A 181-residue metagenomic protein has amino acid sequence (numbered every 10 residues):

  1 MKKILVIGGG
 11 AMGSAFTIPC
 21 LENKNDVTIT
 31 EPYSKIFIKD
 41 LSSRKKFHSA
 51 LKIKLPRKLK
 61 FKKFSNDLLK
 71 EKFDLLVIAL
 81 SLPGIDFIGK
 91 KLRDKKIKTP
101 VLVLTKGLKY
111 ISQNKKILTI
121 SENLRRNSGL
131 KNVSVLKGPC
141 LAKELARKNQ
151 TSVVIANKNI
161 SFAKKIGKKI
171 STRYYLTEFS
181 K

Functional and structural regions predicted by a protein language model:
M1-L55, L59-K63, K70, I111 (+1 more regions): NAD(P)+-binding Rossmann beta1-loop-alpha1 motif at the extreme N-terminus of oxidoreductases
I4, N25-V27, T99, K131-V133 (+1 more regions): Hydrophobic anchor at the start of a short beta-strand that flanks the dinucleotide cofactor-binding loop
C20, K45-S49, V77, S112 (+3 more regions): Structural signal for hydrophobic packing residues in well-ordered secondary-structure cores of soluble enzyme domains
E31-P32, A79-L80, N157: Conserved residues at beta->alpha junctions
K58-K60, V133, Y175: Short, conserved active-site loop motifs that form the nucleotide-linked donor/cofactor pocket
K62-N66, E71-K148, A163-G167: Rossmann-like NAD(P)(H) cofactor-binding subdomain of soluble oxidoreductases
A142-K181: Carboxylate- and glycine-rich phosphate/diphosphate-binding segment that chelates Mg2+/Mn2+
